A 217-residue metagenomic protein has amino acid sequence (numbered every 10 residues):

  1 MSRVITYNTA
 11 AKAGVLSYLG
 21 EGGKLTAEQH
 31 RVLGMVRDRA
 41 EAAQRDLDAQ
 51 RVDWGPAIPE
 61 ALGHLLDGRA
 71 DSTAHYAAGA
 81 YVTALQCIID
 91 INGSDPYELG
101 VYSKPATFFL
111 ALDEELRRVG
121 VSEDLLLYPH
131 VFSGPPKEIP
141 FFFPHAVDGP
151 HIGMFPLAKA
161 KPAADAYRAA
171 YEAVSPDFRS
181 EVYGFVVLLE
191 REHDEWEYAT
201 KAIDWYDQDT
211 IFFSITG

Functional and structural regions predicted by a protein language model:
M1-W205, T216-G217: Acidic (Asp/Glu-rich) sequence patches and key acidic residues that form negatively charged surfaces used
D209-I215: Short, well-ordered beta-strand elements
